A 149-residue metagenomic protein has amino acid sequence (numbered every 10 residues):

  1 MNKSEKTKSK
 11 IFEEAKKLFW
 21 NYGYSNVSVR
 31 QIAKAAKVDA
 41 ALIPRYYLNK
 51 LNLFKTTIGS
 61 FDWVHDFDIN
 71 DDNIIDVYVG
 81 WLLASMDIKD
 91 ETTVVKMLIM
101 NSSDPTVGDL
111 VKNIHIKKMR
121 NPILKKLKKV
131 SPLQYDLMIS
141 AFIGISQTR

Functional and structural regions predicted by a protein language model:
M1-Y22, N26-K37, L51-N52: Basic, helix-initiating cap at the start of DNA-binding domains
R30, I43-P44: Key DNA-contacting residues within the recognition helix of helix-turn-helix
R45, T56-F61: Alpha-helical DNA-contacting segments of helix-turn-helix folds
I58, M86-I116: Amphipathic alpha-helical segments used for helix-helix packing
W63-V95: Hydrophobic alpha-helical connector segments
V77, T93, M97, I114 (+1 more regions): Amphipathic alpha-helical interaction segments
M100-D104, G108-D109, M138-R149: Amphipathic C-terminal alpha-helical segment
P105-L133: Amphipathic alpha-helical packing segments from all-alpha helical-bundle domains
